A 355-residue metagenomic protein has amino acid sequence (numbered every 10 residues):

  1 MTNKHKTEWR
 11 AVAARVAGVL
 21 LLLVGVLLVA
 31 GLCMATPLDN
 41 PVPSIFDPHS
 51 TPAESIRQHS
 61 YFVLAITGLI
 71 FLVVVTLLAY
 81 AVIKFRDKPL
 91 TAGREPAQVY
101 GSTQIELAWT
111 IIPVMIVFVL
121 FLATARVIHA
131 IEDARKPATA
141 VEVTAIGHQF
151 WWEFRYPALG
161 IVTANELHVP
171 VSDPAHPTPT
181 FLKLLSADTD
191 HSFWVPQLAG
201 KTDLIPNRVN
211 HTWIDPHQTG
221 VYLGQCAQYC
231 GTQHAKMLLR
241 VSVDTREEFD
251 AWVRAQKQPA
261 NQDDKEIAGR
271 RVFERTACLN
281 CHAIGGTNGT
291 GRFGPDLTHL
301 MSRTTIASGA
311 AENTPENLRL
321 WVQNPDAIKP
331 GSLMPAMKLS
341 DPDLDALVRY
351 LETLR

Functional and structural regions predicted by a protein language model:
T2-I70: Hydrophobic alpha-helical segments
C33-F62, V82-R292, A307-P330, P335-V348: Non-transmembrane, membrane-proximal soluble domains of secreted or membrane proteins
L69, V73-T76, A108, M115: Residues within alpha-helical transmembrane segments of multi-pass membrane proteins, especially transporters, ion
F71-D87: Alpha-helical transmembrane segments
S302-T305: A short, flexible beta-alpha/helix-coil linker loop
L354-R355: Short, solvent-exposed mixed-charge patches
